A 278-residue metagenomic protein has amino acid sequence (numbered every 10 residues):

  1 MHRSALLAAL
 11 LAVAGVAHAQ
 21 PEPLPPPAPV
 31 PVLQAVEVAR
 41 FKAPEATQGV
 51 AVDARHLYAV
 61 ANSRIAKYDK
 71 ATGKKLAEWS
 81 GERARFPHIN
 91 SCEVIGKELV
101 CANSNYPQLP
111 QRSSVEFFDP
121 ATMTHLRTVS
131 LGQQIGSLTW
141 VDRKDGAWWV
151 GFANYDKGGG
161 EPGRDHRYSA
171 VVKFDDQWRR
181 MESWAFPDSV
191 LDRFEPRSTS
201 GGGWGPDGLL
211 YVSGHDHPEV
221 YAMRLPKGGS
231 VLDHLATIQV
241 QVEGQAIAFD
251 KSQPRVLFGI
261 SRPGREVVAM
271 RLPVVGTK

Functional and structural regions predicted by a protein language model:
P23-P44: A short helix->beta-strand "capping" segment at the edge of beta-propeller domains
V38-A43, S80-A84, V129-Q134, W184-E195 (+1 more regions): Surface loop/turn motifs at the tips and blade-to-blade linkers of beta-strand repeat domains
V38-S63, H88-N90: Beta-strand-rich domains and repeat architectures in extracellular enzymes and scaffolds, especially beta-propellers
H56-A59, L99-V100, W148-G151, L209-V212 (+1 more regions): Conserved beta-propeller blade signature
K74-P107, R112-S113: Blade-loop segments of beta-propeller domains
A102-R112, G151-Y168, V268-M270: Short, conserved, GDST-rich strand-edge loop motifs in beta-rich repeat architectures
R112-A121, D165-W178, A222-P226, P273-V275: Beta-propeller blade signature
S230-K251: Conserved blade-ending motifs and adjacent loop-strand segments that build the rim/top face of beta-propeller domains
